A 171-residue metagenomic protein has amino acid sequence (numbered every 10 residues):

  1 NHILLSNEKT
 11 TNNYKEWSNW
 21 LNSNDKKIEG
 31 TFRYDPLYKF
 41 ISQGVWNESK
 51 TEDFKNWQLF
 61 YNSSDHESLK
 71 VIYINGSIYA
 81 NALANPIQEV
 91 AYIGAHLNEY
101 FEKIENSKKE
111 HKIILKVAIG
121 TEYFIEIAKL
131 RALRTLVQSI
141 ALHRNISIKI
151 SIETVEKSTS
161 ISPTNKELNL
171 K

Functional and structural regions predicted by a protein language model:
N1-E122, K149-E153: Catalytic alpha/beta active-site cores
I93-A95, Y100, I114-K171: Active-site capping/gating regions of soluble enzymes
